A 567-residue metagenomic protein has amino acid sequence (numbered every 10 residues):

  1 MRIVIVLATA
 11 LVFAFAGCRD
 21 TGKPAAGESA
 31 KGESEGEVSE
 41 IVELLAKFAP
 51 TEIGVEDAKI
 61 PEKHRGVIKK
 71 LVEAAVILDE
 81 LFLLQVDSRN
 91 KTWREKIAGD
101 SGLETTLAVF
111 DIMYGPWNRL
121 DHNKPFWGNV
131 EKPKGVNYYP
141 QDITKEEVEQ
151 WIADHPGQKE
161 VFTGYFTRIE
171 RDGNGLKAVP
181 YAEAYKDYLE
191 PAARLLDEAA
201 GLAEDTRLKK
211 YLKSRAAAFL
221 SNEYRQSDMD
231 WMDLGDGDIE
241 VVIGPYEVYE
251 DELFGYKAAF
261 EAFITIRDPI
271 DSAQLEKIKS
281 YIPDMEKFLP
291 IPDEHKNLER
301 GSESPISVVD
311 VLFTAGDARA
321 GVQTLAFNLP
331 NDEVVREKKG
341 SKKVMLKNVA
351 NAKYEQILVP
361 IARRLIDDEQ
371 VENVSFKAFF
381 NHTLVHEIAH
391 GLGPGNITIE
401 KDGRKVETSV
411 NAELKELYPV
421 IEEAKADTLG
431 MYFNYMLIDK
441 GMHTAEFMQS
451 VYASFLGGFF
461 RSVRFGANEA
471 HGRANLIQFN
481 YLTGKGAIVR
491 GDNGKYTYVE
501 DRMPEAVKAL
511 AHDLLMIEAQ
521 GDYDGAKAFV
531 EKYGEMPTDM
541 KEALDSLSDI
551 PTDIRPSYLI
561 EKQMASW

Functional and structural regions predicted by a protein language model:
A14-G17: C-terminal motif of bacterial Sec signal peptides marking the signal peptidase cleavage site
R19-T21: Bacterial signal peptide processing site
K31-Y211: N-terminal helix-rich structural modules
P61, A378-G395, A426, M431: Active-site recognition of the HExxH zinc-binding catalytic motif
Y181-S375: Contiguous, non-catalytic segments that form substrate-binding/exosite surfaces or channel walls
P394-A424: Post-HEXXH active-site segment of zinc metalloproteases
I421, M431-K532: Long, well-structured alpha-helical subdomains associated with metal-dependent extracellular/ecto-lumenal hydrolases
A511, L515-W567: Extended, compositionally biased alpha-helical segments that mediate assembly or anchoring
